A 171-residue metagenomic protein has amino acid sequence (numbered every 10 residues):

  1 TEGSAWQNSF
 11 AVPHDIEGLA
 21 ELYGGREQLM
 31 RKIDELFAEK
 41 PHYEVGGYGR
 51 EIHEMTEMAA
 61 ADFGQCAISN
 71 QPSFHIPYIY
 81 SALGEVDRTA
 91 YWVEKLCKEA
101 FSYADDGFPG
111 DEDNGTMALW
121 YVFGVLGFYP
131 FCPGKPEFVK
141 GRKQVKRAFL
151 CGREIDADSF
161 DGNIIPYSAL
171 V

Functional and structural regions predicted by a protein language model:
T1-F149, R153-E154: Active-site core of glycosidic bond-cleaving carbohydrate-active enzymes
D158-V171: C-terminal beta-strand-rich structural cap/linker in extracellular carbohydrate-active enzymes
